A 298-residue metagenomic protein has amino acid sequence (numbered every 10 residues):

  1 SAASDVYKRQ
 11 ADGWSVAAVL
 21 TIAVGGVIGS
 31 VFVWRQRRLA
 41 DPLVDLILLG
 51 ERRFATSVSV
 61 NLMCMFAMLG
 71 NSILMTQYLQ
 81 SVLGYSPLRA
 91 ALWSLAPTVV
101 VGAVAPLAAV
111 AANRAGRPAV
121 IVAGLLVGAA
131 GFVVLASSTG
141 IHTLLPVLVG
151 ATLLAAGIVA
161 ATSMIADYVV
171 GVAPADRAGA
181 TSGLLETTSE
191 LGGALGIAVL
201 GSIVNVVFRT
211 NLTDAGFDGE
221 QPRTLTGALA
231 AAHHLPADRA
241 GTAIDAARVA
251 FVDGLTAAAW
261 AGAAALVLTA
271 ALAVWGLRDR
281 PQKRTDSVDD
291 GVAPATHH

Functional and structural regions predicted by a protein language model:
A2-Y7: Short, small-residue-biased leader/transition segments that mark boundaries at the very start of proteins
K8-W14: Short, hydrophobic transmembrane alpha-helix segments
R9, R53, D167, A230-H298: Transmembrane-helix exit segments and adjacent C-terminal regions of multi-pass membrane proteins
W14-T21, I28, D41-N211, A257-T269 (+1 more regions): 12-transmembrane solute porter fold
V33-R37: Structural signal for the C-terminal ends of transmembrane alpha-helices and the immediately following loop
D41-I47, T213-F217, R280-D290: Short, Lys/Arg-enriched, Gly/Pro-containing loop segments at transmembrane-helix junctions of multi-pass membrane
R209-D238: Juxtamembrane non-transmembrane "cap" segments at the membrane-aqueous interface of multi-pass membrane proteins
